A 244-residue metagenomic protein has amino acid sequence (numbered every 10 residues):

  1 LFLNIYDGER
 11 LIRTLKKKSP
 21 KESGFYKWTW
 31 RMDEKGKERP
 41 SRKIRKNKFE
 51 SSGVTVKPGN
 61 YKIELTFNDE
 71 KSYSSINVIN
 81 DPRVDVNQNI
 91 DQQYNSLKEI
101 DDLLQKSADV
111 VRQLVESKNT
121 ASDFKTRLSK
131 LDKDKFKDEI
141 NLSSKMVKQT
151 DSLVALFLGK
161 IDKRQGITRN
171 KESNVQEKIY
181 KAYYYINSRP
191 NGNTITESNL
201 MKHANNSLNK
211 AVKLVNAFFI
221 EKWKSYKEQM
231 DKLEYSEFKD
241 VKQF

Functional and structural regions predicted by a protein language model:
L1-T14, N60-E64: Beta-strand-rich binding/interaction modules
L11-S52: Glycine-centered tight-turn motifs at strand-turn-strand junctions
F25, V56-N60: Extracellular Ig-like/FN3 beta-sandwich strand-entry sites
R31-D33, T66-N68, I79: Solvent-exposed residues in well-ordered beta-strands and their adjoining turns, especially edge/terminal strands
G36-P40, T66-S74: Short acidic/polar inter-strand loop motif in beta-rich domains
S51-V54, S107, F136: Hydrophobic alpha-helical scaffolding
N60, F67, S74-I76, D109-F244: Mature extracytoplasmic or organellar-lumen-exposed domains after removal of signal/transit peptides
S74-A108: Low-complexity, Pro/Ser/Thr- and charge-rich linker/hinge segments at domain boundaries
